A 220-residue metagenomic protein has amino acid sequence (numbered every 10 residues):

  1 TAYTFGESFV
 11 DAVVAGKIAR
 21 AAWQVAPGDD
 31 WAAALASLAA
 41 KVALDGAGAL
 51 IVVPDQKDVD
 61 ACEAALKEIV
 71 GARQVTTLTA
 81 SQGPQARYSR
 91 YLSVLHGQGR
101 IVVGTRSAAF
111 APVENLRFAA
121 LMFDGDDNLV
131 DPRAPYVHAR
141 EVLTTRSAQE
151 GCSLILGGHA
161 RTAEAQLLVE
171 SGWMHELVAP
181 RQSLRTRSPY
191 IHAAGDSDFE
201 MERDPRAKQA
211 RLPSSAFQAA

Functional and structural regions predicted by a protein language model:
A2-A33, S153-A220: Conserved interdomain linker/interface between the two RecA-like ATPase lobes of SF2 helicase motors
G16-Q24, G46-A49, G99-R100: Pre-Walker A (Motif I) flank of P-loop NTPase domains
A19, G46-A47, G71-Q74, N115-R117 (+2 more regions): Short glycine-/polar-rich loops that comprise or flank the Walker A/P-loop and associated switch/sensor motifs
W31-A39, E63: Motif I (Walker A/P-loop) of helicase-class P-loop NTPases
A47-D55, T76-A80: Conserved RecA-like ASCE P-loop NTPase motor core of nucleic-acid helicases/translocases
A61-V70, Q74-L116: Conserved motor-coupling elements within RecA-like helicase/translocase cores
T79-P84, D126-Y136, E200-K208: Flexible beta-alpha connector loops of hexameric P-loop NTPases
G97-I101, R106-I155: SF2 helicase catalytic motif II
